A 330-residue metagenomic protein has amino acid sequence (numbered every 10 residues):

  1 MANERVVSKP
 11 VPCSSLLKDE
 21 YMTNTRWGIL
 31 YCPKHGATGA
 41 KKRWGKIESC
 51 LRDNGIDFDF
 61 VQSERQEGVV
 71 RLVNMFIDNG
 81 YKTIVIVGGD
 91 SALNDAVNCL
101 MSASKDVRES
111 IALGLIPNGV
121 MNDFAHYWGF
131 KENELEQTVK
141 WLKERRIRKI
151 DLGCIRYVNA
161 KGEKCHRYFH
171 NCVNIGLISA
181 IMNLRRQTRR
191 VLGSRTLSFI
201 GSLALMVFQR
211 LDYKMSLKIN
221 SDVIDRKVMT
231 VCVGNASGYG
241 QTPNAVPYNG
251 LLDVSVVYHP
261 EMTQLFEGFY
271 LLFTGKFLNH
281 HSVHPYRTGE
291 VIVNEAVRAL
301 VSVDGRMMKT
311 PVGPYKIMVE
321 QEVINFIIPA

Functional and structural regions predicted by a protein language model:
A2-V87, N98, K140: ATP/NTP phosphate-donor binding region
K41-R43, V97-L100, H126-W128, N244-A245: Short amphipathic alpha-helical segments
N54, S102, D106-M229: Catalytic core of DAGKc-family lipid kinases
V87-G89, N118: Glycine-rich beta-strand-to-loop/alpha-helix junction loops that act as flexible
S91-K105: Short Gly/Thr/Asp-enriched flexible loops that form oxyanion-binding sites at enzyme active sites
G162, H166-A180, D225-G234, Y239-G240 (+4 more regions): Short hydrophobic-aromatic micro-motifs
I219, V256-A330: ATP/nucleoside-binding phosphotransfer catalytic cores, i.e., glycine-rich phosphate-binding loops
K227-N279: Internal helical hairpin/lid segments
